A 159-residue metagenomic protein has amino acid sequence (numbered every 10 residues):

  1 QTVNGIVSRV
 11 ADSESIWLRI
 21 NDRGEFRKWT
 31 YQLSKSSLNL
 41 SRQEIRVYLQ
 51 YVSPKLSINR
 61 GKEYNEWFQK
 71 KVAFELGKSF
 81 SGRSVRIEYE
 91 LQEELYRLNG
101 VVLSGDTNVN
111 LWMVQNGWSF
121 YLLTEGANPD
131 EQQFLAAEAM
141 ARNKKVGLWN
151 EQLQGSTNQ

Functional and structural regions predicted by a protein language model:
Q1-Q159: Small beta-barrel nucleic-acid-binding modules, primarily SNase/OB-fold domains and secondarily Tudor-like barrels
